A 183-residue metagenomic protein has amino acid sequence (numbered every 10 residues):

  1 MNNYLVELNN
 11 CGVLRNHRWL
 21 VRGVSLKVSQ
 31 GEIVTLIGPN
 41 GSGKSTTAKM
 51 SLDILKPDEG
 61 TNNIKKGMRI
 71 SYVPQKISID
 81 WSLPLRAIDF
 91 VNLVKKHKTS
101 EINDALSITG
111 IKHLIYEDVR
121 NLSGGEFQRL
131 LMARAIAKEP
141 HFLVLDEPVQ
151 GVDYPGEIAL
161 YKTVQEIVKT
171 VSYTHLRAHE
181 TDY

Functional and structural regions predicted by a protein language model:
C11, T99-Y116: Conserved ABC ATPase "signature" region
L52: Helix-to-loop junction immediately C-terminal to a conserved catalytic motif
D118-L122, E126: Conserved ABC ATPase signature
E139: Conserved catalytic motifs of ABC-family nucleotide-binding domains
L143-E147: Catalytic Walker B motif of ABC-type/P-loop ATPase nucleotide-binding domains
H175-Y183: Single conserved hydrophobic/aromatic residue that forms the stacking wall/gate of nucleotide- or nucleobase-binding
